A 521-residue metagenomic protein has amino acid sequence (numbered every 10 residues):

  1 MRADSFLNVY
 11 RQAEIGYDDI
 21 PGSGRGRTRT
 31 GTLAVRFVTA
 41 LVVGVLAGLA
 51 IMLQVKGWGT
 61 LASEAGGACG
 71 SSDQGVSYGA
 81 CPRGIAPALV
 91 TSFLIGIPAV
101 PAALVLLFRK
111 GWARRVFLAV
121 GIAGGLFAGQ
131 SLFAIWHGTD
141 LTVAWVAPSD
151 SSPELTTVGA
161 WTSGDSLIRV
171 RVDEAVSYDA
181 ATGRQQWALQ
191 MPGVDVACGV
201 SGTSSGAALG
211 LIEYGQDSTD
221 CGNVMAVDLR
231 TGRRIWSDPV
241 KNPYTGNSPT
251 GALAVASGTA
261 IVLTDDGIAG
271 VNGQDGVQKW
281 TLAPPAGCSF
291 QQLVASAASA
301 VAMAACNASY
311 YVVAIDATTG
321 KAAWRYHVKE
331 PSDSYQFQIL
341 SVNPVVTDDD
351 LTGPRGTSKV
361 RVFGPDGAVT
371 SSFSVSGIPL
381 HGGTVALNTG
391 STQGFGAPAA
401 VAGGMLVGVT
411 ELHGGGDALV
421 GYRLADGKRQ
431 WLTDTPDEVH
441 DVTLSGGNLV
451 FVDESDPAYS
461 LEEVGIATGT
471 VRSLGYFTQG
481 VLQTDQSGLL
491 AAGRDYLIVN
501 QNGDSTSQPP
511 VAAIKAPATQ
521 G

Functional and structural regions predicted by a protein language model:
R2-G521: Secretory-pathway ectodomains
